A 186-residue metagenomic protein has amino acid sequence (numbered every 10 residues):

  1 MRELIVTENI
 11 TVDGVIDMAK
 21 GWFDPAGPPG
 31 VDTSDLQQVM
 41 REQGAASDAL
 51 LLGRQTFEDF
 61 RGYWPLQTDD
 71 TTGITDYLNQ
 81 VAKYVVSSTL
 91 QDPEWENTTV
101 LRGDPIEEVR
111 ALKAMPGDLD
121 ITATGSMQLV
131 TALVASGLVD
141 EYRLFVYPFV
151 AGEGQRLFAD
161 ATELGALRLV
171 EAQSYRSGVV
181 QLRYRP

Functional and structural regions predicted by a protein language model:
M1-L138, P148-P186: Portal/gating segments that form or line small-molecule/metal binding sites
